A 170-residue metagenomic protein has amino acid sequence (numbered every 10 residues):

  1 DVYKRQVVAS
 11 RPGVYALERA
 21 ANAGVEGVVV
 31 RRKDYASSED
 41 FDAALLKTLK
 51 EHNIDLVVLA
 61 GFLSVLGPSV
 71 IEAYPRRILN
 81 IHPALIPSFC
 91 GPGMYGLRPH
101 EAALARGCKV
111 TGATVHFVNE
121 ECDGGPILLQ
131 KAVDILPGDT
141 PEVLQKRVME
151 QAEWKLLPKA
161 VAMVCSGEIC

Functional and structural regions predicted by a protein language model:
V2-Y3: Short, small-residue-biased leader/transition segments that mark boundaries at the very start of proteins
V8-G27, K47, E51-L56: Non-catalytic terminal and connector segments of soluble metabolic enzymes
S10, L56, A60-C170: Donor/substrate-binding cores of folate-linked one-carbon enzymes
P12-Y15, A36, S64-V65: Short alpha-helical
Y15, A44, R98: Short Gly/charged-rich anion-binding patches and loops
A21, A43-L46, K146, P158: Generic alpha-helical structural signal
V28-K33, F89: Short beta->alpha connector loops at strand-helix junctions that form conserved, small/polar/Pro-enriched
S37-K50: Glycine/small-residue-rich loop that forms an oxyanion/phosphate-binding "nest" at active or ligand-binding sites
